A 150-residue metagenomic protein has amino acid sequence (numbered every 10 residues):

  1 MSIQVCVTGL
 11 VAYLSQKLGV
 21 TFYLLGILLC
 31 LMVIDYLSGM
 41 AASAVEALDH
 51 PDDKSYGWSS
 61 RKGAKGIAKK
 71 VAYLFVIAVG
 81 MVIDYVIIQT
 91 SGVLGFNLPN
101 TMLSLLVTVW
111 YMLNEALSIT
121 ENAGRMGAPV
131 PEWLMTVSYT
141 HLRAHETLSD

Functional and structural regions predicted by a protein language model:
S2-A12, L29, K70-D84, L105-E115: Hydrophobic alpha-helical transmembrane segments of multi-pass integral membrane proteins
Q16-Y23, Q89-N97: Helix-coil boundary and interhelical linker segments in multi-pass alpha-helical membrane proteins
G26-G39, L113-I119: Hydrophobic alpha-helical membrane-embedded segments
Y36-D49: Membrane-water interface of transmembrane alpha-helices
L48-S55, E132-S138: Juxtamembrane inter-helical linkers in multi-pass membrane proteins
H50-Y73: Juxtamembrane helix-capping/reentrant segments at transmembrane boundaries
S104-M135: Alpha-helical transmembrane segments and their immediate juxtamembrane interface regions
H141-D150: Single conserved hydrophobic/aromatic residue that forms the stacking wall/gate of nucleotide- or nucleobase-binding
